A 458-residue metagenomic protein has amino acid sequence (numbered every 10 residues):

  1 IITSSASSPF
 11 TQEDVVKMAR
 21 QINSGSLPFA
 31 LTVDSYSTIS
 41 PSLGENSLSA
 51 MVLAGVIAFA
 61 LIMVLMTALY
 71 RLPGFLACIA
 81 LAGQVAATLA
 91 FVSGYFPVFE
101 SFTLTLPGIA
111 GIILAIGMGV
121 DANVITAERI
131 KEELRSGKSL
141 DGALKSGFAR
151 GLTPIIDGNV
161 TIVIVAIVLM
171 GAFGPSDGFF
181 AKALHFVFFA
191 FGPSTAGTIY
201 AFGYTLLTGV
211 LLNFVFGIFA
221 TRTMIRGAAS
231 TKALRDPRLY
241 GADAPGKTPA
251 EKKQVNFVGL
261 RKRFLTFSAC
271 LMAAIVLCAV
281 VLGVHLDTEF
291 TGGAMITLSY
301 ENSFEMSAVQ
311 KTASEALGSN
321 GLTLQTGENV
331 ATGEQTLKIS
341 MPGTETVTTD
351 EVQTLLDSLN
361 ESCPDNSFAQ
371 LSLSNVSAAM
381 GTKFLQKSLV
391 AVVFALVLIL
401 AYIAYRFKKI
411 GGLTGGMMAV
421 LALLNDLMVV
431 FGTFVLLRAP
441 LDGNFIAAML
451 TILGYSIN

Functional and structural regions predicted by a protein language model:
I1-N458: A structural signal for conserved, well-ordered secondary-structure elements that form binding/interaction cores
